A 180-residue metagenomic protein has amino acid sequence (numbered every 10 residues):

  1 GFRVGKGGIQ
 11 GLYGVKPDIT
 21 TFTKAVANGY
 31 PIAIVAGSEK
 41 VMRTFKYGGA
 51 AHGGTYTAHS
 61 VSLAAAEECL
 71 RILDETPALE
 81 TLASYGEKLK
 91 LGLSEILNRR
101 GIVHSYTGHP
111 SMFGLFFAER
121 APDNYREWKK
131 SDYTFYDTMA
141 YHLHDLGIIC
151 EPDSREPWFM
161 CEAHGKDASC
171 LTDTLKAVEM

Functional and structural regions predicted by a protein language model:
G1-M180: Conserved N-terminal phosphate-binding loop of PLP-dependent enzymes in the Aspartate aminotransferase
